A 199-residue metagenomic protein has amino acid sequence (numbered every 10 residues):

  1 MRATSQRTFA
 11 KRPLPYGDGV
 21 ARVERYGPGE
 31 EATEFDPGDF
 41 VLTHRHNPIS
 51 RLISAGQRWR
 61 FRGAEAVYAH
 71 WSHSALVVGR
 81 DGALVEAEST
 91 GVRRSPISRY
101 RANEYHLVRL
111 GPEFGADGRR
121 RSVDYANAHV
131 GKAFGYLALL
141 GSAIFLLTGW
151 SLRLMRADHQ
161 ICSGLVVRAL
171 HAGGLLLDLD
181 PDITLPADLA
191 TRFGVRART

Functional and structural regions predicted by a protein language model:
M1-T199: Cysteine-nucleophile amide-bond enzymes
